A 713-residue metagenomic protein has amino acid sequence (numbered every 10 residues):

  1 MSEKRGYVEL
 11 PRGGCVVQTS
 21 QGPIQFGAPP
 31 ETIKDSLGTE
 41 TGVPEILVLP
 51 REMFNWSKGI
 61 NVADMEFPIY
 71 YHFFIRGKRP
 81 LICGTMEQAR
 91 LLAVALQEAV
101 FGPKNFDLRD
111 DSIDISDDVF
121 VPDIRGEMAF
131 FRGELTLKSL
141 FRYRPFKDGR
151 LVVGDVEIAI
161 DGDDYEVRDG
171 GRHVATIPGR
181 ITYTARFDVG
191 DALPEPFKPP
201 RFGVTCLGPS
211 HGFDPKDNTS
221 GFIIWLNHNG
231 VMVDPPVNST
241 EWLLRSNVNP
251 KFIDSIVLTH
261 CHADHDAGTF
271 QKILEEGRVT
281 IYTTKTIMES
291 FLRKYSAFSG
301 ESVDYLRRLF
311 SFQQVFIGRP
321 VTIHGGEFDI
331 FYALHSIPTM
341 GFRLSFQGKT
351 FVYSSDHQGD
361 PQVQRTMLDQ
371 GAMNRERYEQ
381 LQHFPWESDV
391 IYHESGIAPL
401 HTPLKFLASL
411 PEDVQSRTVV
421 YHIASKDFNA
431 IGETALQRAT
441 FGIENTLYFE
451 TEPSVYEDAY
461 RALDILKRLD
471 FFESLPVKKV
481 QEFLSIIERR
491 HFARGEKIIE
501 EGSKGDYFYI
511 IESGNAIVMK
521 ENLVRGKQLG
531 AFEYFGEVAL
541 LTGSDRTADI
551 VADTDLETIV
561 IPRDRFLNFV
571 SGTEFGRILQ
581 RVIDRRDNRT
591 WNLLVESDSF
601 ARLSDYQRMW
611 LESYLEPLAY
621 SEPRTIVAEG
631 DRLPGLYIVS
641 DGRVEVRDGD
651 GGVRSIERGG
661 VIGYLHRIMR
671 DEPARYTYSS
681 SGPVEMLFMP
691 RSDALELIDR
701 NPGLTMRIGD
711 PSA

Functional and structural regions predicted by a protein language model:
M1-F131, K138, D360-F449: Cap/insert and terminal regions of metallo-dependent hydrolase folds
A28, L207-H211, P235-N238, C261 (+4 more regions): Active-site metal-binding loops of divalent metal-dependent hydrolases
V121, E127-D214, N218-G221, L226-V231: Non-catalytic propeptide/linker segments at domain boundaries
P122-D155, R180-I181, G190, K285-T339 (+1 more regions): Metallo-beta-lactamase
N249-E276: Di-metal (Zn2+ and/or Mg2+/Mn2+) metal-binding site signature of metallo-dependent hydrolases with the MBL/beta-CASP
V279-E289, R417-H422: Short internal beta-strands
F316-A372: Catalytic core of the metallo-beta-lactamase
E433, N445-A713: Cytosolic regulatory regions built on CNB/CRP/Popeye-like sensor folds
